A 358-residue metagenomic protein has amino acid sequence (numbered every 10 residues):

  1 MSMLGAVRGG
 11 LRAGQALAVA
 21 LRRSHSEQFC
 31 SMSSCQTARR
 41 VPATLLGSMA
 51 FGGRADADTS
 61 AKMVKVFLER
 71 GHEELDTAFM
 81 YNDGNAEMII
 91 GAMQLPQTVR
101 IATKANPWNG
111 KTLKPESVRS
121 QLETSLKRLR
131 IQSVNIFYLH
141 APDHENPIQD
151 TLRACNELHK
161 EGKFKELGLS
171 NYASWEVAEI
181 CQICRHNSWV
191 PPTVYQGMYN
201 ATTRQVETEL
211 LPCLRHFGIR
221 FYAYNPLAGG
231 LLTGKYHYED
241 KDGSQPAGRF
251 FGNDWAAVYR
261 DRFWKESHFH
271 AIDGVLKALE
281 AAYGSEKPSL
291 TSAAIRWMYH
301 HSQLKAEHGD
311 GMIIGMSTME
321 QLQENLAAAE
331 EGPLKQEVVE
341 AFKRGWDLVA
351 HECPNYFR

Functional and structural regions predicted by a protein language model:
S2-R100, Q132, K160, S244-G248: N-terminal binding-site loop/beta-alpha segment at the start of enzyme catalytic domains that lines or forms
R40-T44, G71-E73, L95-V99, I131-N135 (+5 more regions): Short, well-ordered coil/turn segments that N-cap beta-strands
P42, R215-A282, E352-R358: Glycine-rich, positively charged active-site loop/lid region within alpha/beta enzyme cores that binds and organizes
L46, L75, I90, I101 (+10 more regions): Conserved, mostly hydrophobic/aromatic
A50, F79-Y81, A105-N109, H140-D143 (+5 more regions): Active-site-proximal loop/turn and secondary-structure-junction residues that shape catalytic pockets, frequently
G52-A55, K65, G110-E209, R220: Glycine/proline-rich, positively charged, aromatic-decorated active-site loop/lid region on the catalytic face
V64, E87, G91, L122-L126 (+8 more regions): Generic structural signal for well-ordered alpha-helices, preferentially at hydrophobic/aromatic core positions
N253, A257-E331: Conserved short secondary-structure transition element at the edge of the structured enzyme core that lines
